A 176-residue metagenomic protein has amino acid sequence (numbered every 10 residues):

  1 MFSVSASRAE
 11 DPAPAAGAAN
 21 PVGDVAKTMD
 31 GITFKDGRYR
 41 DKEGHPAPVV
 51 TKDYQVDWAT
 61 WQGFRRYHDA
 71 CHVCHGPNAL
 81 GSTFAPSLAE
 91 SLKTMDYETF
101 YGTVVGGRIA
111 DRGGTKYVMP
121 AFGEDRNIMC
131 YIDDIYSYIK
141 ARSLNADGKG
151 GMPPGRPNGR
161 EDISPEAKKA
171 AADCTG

Functional and structural regions predicted by a protein language model:
S3-A9: Sec/Tat signal peptide C-region and signal peptidase I cleavage site
E10-D30, F34-V50, D57, H68 (+1 more regions): Flexible coil segments in periplasmic/lumen-exposed cytochrome c-class electron-transfer proteins
G44-H45, V50-K52, G76-G81: Short acidic/polar micro-motifs centered on Gly/Asp/Asn
V56-P77, Y101-G106: Sequence/structural segment immediately N-terminal to covalent heme-attachment motifs in c-type and related
W58, Q62, R66, T83 (+2 more regions): Extracytoplasmic/secreted proteins, especially bacterial periplasmic and envelope-associated proteins
Y67, L80, A85, A110-G114: Short, electropositive, low-hydrophobicity segments enriched in small/polar residues
A70-C71, H75, L92, G107-D111 (+1 more regions): Sec/Tat-exported extracytoplasmic proteins
G76-G106, A121-D125: Gly/Gly-Pro-rich "capping" loops immediately C-terminal to redox-active cysteine motifs in periplasmic/lumenal
